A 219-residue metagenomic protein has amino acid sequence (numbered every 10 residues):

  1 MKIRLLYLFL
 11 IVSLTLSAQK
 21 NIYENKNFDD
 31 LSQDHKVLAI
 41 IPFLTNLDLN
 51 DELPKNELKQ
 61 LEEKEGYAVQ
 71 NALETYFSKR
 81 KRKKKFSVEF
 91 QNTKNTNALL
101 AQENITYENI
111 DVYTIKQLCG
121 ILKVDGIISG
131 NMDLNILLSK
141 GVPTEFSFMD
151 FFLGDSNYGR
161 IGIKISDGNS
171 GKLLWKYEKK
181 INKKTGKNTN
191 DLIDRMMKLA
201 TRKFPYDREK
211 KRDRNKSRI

Functional and structural regions predicted by a protein language model:
R4-L14: Sec-dependent N-terminal signal peptides
L6, G126, D155-G159: Residues at beta-strand starts and edge strands
V12-S13, A98-Q102, L134-L138: N-terminal start-of-chain detector that recognizes signal peptides and the immediate post-cleavage beginning
T15-A18, L100-N109, K216-I219: An exposure/low-complexity boundary signal
Q19-D48, M132-I219: C-terminal/domain-edge helix-coil "capping" segments
L44-S129, G168-K179, F204: N-terminal segment of the mature soluble domain
